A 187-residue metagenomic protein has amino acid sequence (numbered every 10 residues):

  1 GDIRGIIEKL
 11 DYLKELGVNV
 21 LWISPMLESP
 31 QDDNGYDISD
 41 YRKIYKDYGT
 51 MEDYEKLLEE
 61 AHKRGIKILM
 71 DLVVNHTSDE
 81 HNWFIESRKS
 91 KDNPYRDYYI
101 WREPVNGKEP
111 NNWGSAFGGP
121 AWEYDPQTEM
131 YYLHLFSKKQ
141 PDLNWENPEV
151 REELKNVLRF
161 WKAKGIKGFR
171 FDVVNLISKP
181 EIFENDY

Functional and structural regions predicted by a protein language model:
G1-K155, R159, A163, V174-Y187: Acidic/aromatic-lined carbohydrate-recognition and catalytic surfaces of CAZymes acting on diverse glycans
G165-K167: Aromatic-lined glycan-binding groove of carbohydrate-active enzymes
F169-V173: Extended, hydrophobic alpha-helical segments in both membrane/secreted and soluble proteins
